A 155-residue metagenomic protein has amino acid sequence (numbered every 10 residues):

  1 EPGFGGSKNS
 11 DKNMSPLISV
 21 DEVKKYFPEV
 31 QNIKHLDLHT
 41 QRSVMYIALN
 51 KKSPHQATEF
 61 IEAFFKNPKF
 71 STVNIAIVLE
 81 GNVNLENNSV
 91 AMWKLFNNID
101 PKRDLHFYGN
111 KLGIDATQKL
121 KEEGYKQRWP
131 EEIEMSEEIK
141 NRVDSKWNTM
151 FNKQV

Functional and structural regions predicted by a protein language model:
E1-V155: Charged, compositionally biased interaction regions
